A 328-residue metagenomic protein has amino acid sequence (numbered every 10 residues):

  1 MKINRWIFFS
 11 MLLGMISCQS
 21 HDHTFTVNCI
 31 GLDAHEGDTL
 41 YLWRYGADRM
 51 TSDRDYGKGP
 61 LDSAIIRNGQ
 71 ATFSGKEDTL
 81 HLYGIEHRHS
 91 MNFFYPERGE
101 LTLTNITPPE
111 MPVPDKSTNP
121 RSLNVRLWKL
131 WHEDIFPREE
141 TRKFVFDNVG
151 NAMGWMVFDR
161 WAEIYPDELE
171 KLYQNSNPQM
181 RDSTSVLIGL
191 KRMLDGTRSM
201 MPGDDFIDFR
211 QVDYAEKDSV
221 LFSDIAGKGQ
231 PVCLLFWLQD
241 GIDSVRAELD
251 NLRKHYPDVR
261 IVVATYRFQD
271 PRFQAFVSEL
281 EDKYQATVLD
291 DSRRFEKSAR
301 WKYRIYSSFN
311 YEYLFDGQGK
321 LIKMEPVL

Functional and structural regions predicted by a protein language model:
M1-C29: Bacterial Sec-dependent N-terminal signal peptides
C18-F144: A non-transmembrane, solvent-exposed segment enriched in polar/low-complexity residues
D147, S308-L328: Thiol-/selenol-based redox modules, centered on thioredoxin-like and closely related oxidoreductase domains
I188-D224: N-terminal "domain-start" segment that seeds a small globular fold
L221-D250, A264: Short active-site neighborhood of thiol/selenol oxidoreductases, capturing the structured segment around
D243-D282, R294-R300: Structural microenvironment flanking redox-active thiols in thiol-disulfide oxidoreductases
V277-Y311, G317: Short, internal strand/loop/helix patches that form the active-site neighborhood or redox-interaction surface
